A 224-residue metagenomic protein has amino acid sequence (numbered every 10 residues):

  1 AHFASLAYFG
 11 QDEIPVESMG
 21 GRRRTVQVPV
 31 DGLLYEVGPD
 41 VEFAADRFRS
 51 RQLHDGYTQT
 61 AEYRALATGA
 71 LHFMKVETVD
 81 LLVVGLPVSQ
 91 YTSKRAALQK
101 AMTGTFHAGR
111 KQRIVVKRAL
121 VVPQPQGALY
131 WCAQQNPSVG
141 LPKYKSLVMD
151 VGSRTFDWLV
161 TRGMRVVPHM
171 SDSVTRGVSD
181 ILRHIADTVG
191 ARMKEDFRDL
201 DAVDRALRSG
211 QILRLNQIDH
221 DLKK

Functional and structural regions predicted by a protein language model:
A1, R154-T155: Short acidic, Gly/Ser-rich segments with clustered Asp/Glu that frequently serve as metal-coordination loops in enzyme
A1-S146, R165-S179, R192, D201-K224: Nucleotide/phosphate-binding catalytic cleft detector across ATP-hydrolyzing and phosphate-transferring enzymes
G127, S153-R154: Short, glycine/acidic-enriched loop or turn micro-motifs at the edges of active sites
D150: Conserved catalytic-loop position in the HRD/HxD motif
F156-V160: Short beta-strand scaffold segments in enzyme catalytic cores
R183, D187, A191-K194, R198-D201: Long, charge-rich alpha-helical interaction segments
